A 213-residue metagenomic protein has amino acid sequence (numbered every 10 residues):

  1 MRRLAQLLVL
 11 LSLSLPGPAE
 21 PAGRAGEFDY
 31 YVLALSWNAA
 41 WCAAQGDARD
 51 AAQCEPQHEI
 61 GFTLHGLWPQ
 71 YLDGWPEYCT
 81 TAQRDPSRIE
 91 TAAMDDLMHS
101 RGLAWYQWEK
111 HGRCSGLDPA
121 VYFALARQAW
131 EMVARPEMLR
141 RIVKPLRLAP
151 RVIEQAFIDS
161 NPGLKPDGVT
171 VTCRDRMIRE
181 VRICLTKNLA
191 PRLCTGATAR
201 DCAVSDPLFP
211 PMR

Functional and structural regions predicted by a protein language model:
A5-S14: Bacterial N-terminal signal peptides
L13-G23: Bacterial Sec-dependent signal peptides at the C-terminal "C-region" and cleavage site
P18-E20, Y78, M212: Intrinsically disordered, low-complexity segments enriched in proline/serine/threonine
A22-A25, D85-E90, D96-R213: C-terminal, well-folded lobe of enzymatic/effector domains
G23-S100: Betabetaalpha-Me/HNH-type nuclease active-site subdomain
